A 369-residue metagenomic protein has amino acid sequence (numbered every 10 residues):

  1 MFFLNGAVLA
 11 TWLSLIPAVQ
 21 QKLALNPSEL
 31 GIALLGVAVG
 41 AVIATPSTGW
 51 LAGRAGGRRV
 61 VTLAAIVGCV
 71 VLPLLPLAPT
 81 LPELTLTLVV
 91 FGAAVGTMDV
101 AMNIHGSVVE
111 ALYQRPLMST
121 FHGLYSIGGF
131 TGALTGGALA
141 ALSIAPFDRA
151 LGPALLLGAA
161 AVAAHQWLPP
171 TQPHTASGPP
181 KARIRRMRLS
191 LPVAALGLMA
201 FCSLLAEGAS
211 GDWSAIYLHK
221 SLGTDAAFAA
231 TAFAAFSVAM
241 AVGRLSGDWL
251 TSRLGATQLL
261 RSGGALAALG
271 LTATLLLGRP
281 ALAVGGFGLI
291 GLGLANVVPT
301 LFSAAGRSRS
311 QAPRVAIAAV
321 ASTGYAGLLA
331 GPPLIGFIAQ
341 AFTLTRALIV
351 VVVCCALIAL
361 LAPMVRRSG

Functional and structural regions predicted by a protein language model:
S14-S28, D212-F228: Short amphipathic helix-loop junctions that connect adjacent transmembrane helices in Major Facilitator Superfamily/SLC
V19-Q20, L51-A52, A138-S143, L218-H219 (+4 more regions): Interfacial helix-cap and linker-helix signal at transmembrane-aqueous boundaries of multi-pass secondary transporters
A24, G56, L77-P82, G223 (+2 more regions): Helix-breaking motifs and short loop linkers at transmembrane-helix boundaries and internal kinks in secondary membrane
I43-G57, A140, G243-A256, A339-Q340: Helix-to-loop junctions at the C-terminal end of transmembrane segments in multipass secondary transporters
R59-P73, P82, Q258-A273, I349-V352: Structural signature of the two symmetry-related core transmembrane helices
E83, F121-P169: Helix-loop-helix hairpin linking two adjacent transmembrane segments in secondary transporters
T97-L112, A295-R309: Intracellular juxtamembrane helix-capping segments at the cytosolic ends of symmetry-related transmembrane helices
L254-L301: C-terminal transmembrane helical hairpin of 12-TM major facilitator-type secondary transporters
